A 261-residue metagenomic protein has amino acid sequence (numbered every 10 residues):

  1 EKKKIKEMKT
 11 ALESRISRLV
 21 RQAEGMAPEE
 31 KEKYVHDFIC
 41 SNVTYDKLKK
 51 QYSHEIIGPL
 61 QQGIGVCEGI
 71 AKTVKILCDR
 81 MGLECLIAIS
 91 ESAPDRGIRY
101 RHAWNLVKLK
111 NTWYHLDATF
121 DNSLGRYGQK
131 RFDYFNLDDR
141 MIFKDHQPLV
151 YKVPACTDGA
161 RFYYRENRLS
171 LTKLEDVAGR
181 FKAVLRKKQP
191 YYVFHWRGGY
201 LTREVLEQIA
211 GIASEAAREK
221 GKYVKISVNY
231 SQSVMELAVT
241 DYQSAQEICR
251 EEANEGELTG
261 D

Functional and structural regions predicted by a protein language model:
K4-P59: Secondary-structure boundary elements
I5-M8, D117, C249: Short, charged, solvent-exposed linker or helix-capping segments at domain edges/interfaces that act as flexible hinges
L12, K31, V66, I70 (+1 more regions): Hydrophobic (often cysteine-bearing) scaffold residues that line and stabilize catalytic clefts of nucleotide/cofactor
I56-I70: A short, highly charged nucleic-acid-interacting micro-segment common to nuclease and nuclease-linked defense proteins
G69-M141: Hydrophobic/aromatic-rich core segments of domains that either
Q129-G260: Low-complexity, Gly/Ser/Thr/Pro-rich intrinsically disordered linker/tail segments
